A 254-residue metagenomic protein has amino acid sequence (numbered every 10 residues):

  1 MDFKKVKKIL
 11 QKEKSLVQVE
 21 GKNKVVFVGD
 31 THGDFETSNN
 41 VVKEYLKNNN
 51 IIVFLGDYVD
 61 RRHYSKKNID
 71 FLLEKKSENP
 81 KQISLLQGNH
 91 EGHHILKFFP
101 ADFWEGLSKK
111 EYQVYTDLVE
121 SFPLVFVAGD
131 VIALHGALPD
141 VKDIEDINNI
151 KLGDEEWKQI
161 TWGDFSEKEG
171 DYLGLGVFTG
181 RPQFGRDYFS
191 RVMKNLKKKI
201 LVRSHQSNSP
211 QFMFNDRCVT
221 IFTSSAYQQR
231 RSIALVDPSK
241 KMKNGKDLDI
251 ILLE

Functional and structural regions predicted by a protein language model:
M1-F71: N-terminal active-site segment of His-dependent metallophosphoesterases
F3-K4, E111, D117, P123 (+2 more regions): Active-site-proximal loop/helix segment associated with metal-binding centers of metalloenzymes
V19-V25, F126-I132, D216-R217: Beta-strand-turn-beta hairpins that frame and shape the catalytic cleft of phosphate-ester-processing enzymes
F27-G29, I52-G56, I83-N89, A133-L134 (+3 more regions): Active-site neighborhood of phospho(di)ester-bond hydrolases with catalytic His/Asp-centered motifs
H32-E36, D60-H63, H90-L96, P139-V141 (+2 more regions): Active-site environment of divalent metal-dependent phosphoester hydrolases
N49-I51, Y58-N149, E155-E156: Active-site neighborhood of divalent metal-dependent phosphoester bond hydrolases
S77, L107-K110, R181-M242: Conserved beta-sheet core of the metallophosphoesterase superfamily
M242-E254: MPN/JAMM (Mov34/JAB) isopeptidase/deubiquitinase module and associated MPN-bearing subunits/adaptors in ubiquitin
